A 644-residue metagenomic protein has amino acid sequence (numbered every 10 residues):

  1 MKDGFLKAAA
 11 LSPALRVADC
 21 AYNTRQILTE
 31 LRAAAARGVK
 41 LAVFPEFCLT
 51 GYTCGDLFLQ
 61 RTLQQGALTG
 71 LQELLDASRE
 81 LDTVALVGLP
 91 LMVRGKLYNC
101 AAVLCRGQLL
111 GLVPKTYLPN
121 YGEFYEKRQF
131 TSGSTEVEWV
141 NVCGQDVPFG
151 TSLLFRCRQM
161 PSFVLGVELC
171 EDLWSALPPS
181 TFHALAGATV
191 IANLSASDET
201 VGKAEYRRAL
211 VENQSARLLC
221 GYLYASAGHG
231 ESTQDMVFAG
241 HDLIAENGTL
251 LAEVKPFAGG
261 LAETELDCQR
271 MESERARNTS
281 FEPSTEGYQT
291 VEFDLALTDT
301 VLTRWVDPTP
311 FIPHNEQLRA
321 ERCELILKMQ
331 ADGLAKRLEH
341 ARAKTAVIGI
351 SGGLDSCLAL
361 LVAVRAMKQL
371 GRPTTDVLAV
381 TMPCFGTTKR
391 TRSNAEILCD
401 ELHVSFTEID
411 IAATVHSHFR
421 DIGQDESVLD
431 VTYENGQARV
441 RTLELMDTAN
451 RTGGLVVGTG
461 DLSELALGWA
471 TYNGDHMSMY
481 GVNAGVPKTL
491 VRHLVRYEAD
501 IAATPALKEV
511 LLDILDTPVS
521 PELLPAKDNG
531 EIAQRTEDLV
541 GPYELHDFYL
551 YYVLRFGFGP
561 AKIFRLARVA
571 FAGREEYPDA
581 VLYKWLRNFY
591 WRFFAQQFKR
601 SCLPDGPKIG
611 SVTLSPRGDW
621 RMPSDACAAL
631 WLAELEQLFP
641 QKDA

Functional and structural regions predicted by a protein language model:
M1-V347, R365-T374, E401, F406: Enzyme catalytic cores with a strong preference for nitrogen-chemistry domains
P161-F163, C220, S232, E246 (+3 more regions): ATP/NTP-dependent adenylation/nucleotidyl-transfer catalytic domains that generate, transfer, or process NMP-activated
